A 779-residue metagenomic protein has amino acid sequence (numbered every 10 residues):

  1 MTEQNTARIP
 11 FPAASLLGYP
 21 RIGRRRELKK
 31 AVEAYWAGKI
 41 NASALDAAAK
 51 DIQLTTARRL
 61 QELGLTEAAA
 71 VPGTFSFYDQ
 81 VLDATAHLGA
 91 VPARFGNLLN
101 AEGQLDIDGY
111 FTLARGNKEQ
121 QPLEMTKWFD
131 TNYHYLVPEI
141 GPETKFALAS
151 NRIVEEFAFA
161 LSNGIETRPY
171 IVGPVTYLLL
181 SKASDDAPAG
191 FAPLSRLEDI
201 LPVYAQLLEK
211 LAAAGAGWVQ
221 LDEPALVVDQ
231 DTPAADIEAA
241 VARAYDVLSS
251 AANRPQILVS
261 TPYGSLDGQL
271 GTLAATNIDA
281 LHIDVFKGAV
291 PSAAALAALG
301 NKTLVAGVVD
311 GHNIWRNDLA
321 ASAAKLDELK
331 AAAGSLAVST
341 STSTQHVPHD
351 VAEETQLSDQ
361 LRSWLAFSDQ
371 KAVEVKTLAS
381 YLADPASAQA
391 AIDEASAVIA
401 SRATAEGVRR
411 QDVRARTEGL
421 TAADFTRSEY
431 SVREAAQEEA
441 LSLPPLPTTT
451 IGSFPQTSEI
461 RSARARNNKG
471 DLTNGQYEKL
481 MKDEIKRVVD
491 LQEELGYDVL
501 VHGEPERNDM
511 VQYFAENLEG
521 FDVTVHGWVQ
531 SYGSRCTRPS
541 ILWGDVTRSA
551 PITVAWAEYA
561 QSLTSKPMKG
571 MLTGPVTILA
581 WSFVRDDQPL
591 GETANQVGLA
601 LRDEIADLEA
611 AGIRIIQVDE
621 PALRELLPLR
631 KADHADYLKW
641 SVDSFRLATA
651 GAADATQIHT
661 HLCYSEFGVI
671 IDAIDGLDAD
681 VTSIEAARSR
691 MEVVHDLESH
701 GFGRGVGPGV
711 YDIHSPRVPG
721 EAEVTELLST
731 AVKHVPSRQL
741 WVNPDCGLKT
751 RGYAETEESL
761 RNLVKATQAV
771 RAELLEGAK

Functional and structural regions predicted by a protein language model:
M1-K779: Domain-level signal for soluble alpha/beta catalytic cores
